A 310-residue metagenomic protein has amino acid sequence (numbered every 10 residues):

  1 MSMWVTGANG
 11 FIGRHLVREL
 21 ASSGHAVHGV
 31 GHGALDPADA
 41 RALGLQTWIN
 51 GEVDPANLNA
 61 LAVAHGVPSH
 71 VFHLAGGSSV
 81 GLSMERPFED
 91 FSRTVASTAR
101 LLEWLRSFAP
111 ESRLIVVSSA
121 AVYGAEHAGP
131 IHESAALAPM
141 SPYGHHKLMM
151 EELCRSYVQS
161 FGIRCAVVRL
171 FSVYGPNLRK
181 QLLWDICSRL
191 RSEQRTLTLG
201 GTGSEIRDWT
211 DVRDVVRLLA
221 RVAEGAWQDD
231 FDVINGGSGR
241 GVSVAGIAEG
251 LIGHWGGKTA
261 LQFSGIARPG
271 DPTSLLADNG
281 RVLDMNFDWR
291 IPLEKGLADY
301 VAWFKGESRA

Functional and structural regions predicted by a protein language model:
M3-A21: N-terminal Rossmann NAD(P)H-binding glycine-rich loop of SDR-like oxidoreductase domains
T6, V30, V71-A75, L114-A120 (+1 more regions): SDR active-site strand-loop-helix element
H25-A34: Conserved glycine-rich Rossmann-like NAD(P)H-binding loop of the short-chain dehydrogenase/reductase
V30, R191-A310: C-terminal substrate-binding subdomain of Rossmann-fold SDR/epimerase-dehydratase oxidoreductases
G51-R93: NAD(P)H-binding glycine-rich loop region in Rossmannoid oxidoreductase-like domains and their noncatalytic homologs
E85-E103, A121-V167, L178-R179: Catalytic helix-loop patch of NAD(P)-dependent Rossmann-fold dehydrogenases
F108-S112: A short helix->loop->beta-strand "cap" motif at the edges of active sites that frequently abuts
V122-Y123, V173-G175, V215: Conserved sequence/active-site signature of Rossmann-fold short-chain dehydrogenase/reductase
